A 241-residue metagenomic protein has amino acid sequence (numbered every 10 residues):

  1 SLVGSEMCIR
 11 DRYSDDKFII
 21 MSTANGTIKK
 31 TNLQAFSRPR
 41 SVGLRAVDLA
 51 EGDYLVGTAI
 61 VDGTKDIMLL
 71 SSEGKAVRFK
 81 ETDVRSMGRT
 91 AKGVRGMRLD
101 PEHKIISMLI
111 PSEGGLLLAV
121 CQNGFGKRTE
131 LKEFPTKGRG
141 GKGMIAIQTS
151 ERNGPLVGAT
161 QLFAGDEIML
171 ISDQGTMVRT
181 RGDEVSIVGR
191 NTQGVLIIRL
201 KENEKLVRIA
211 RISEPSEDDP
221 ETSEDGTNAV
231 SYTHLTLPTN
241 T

Functional and structural regions predicted by a protein language model:
S1-I9, T236-T239: Short, small-residue-biased leader/transition segments that mark boundaries at the very start of proteins
E6, R10-M144, N153-M177: Conserved structured catalytic cores and adjacent interaction surfaces of nucleotide-binding/hydrolyzing enzymes
I9, E202, T222-S223: Intrinsically disordered, low-complexity regulatory regions of eukaryotic regulatory proteins
S72, M97-P101, M144-R152, I197-E217: Positively charged
T82-R85, D183-S186, N240-T241: Short alpha-helical interface patches
F134, K142-G143, I147-Q148, V185 (+2 more regions): Single-stranded RNA-binding regions, centering on S1/OB-family and related RNA-binding modules
G165-D218: Positively charged, low-complexity, intrinsically disordered RNA-binding extensions
S213-L235: Acidic, low-complexity intrinsically disordered tails
